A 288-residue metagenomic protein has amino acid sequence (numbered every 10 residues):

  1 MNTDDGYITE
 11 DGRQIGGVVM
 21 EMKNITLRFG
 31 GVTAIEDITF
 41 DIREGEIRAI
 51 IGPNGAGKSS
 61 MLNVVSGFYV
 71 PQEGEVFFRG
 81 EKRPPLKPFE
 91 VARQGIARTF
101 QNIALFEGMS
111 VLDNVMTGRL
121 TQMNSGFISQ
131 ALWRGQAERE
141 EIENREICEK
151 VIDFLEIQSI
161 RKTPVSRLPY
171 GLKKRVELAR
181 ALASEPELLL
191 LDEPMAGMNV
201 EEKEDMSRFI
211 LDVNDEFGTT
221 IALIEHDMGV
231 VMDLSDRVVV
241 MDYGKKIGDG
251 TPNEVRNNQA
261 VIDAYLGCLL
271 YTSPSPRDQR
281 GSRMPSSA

Functional and structural regions predicted by a protein language model:
D4-L270: Glycine-rich phosphate-binding loops of nucleotide-dependent enzymes
Y271-P276: Conserved small/polar residues in nucleotide/adenosyl-binding loops
R277-D278, S282-A288: Positively charged, low-complexity/disordered segments
